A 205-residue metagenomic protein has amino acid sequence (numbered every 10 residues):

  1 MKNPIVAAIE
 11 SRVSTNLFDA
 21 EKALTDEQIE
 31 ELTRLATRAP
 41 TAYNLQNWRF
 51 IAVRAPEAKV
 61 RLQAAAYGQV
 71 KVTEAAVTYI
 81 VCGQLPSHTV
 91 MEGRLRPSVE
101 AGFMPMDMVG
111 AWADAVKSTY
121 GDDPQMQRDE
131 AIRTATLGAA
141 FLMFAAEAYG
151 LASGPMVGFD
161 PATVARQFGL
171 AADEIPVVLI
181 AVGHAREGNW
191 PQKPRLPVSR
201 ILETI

Functional and structural regions predicted by a protein language model:
M1-I205: Acidic, surface-exposed loops and disordered segments
